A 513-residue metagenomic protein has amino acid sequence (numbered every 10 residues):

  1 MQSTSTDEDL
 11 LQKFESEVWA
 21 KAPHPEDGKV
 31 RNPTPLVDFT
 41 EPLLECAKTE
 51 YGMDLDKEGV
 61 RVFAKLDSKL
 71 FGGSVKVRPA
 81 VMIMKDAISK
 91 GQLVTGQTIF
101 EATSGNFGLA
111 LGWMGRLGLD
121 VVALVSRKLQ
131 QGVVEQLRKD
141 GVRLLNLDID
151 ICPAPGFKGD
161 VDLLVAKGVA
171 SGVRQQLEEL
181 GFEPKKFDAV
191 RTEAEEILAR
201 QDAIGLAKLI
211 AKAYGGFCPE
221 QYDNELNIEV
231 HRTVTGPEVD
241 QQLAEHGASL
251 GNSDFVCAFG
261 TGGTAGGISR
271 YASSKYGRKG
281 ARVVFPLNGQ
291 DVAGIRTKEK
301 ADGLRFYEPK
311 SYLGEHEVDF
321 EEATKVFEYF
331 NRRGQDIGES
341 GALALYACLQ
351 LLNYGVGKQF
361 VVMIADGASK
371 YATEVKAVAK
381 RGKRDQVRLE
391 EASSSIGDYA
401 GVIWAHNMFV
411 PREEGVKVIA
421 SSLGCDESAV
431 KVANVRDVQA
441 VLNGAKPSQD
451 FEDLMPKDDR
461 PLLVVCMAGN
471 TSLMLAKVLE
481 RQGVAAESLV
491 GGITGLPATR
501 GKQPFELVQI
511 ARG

Functional and structural regions predicted by a protein language model:
M1-I403, M408-V418, A433-L454, D459-V465 (+3 more regions): PLP-dependent amino-acid enzyme catalytic core
G28, G52, G424, K502-Q503: Intrinsic-disorder/low-complexity loop/linker signature
P155, R500-G513: Active-site neighborhoods of enzymes that stabilize oxyanions during catalysis
A400, A429, F505-L507: Low-complexity, intrinsically disordered short peptide segments enriched in small/polar/basic residues
A420-S428, Q482: Short helix-loop-beta junction
G495-T499: Short, cationic-aromatic polyanion-contact patches
